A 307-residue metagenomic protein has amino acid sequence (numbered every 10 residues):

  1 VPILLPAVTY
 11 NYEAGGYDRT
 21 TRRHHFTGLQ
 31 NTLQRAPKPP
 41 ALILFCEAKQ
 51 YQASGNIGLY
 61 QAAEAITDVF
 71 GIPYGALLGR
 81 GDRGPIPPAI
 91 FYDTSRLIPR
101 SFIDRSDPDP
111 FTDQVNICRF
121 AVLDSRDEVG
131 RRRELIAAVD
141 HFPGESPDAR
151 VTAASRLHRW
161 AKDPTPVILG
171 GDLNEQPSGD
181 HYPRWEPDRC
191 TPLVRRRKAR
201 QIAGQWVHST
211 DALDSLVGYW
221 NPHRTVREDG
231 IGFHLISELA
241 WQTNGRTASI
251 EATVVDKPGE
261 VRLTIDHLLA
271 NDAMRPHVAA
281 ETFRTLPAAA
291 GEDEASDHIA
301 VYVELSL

Functional and structural regions predicted by a protein language model:
V1-V69, L77-P87, E294-D297, L307: N-terminal, active-site-proximal structural segment of metallo-dependent hydrolase catalytic domains
P2-Y17, S101-R105, R132-G144: Active-site-proximal beta-strand elements of phosphoester/diester hydrolases
P6-Y12, L33-I57, F91, A137-D140 (+3 more regions): Active-site beta-strand/loop signature of hydrolases that rely on acidic residues for catalysis
G15-Y17, Q50-S54, R83-P85, G144-D148 (+2 more regions): Active-site environment of divalent metal-dependent phosphoester hydrolases
H25, L29, A62, R150-A153 (+1 more regions): Stable alpha-helical elements in mature extracytoplasmic
I43-C46, G75-G79, I168-D172, E228-E238: Active-site neighborhood of phospho(di)ester-bond hydrolases with catalytic His/Asp-centered motifs
A48-E134: Structured beta-strand-rich core segments of catalytic domains in phosphoester-bond hydrolases
F102-I103, P164-I168, P177-L307: Metal-dependent phosphoester-hydrolase catalytic domains
